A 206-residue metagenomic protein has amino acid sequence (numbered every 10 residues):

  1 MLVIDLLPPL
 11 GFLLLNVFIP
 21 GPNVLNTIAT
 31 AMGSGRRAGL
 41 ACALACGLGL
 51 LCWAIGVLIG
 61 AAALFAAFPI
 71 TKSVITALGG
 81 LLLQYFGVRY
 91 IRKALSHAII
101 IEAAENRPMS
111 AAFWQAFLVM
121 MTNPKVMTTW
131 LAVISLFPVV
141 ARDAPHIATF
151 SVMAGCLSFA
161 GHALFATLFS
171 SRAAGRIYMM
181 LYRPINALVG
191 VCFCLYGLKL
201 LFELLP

Functional and structural regions predicted by a protein language model:
L2-S73, A132-T149: Juxtamembrane transmembrane-helix termini in multi-pass membrane transport proteins
I4-D5, L198-P206: Juxtamembrane boundary at the C-terminal end of a transmembrane helix
R37-A112, L198: Membrane helix-loop-helix hairpins that form the core translocation module of multi-pass transporters
G56, S158-A174: Transmembrane alpha-helical segments of integral membrane proteins
K72-V74, Y85-V126, L131, G175-L188 (+1 more regions): Alpha-helical multi-pass membrane helix bundles of inner-membrane/thylakoid proteins, especially permease cores
I75-Y85, D143-C156: Alpha-helical transmembrane segments
G79, A154, Y182, V189-C192: Hydrophobic alpha-helical transmembrane segments of polytopic
